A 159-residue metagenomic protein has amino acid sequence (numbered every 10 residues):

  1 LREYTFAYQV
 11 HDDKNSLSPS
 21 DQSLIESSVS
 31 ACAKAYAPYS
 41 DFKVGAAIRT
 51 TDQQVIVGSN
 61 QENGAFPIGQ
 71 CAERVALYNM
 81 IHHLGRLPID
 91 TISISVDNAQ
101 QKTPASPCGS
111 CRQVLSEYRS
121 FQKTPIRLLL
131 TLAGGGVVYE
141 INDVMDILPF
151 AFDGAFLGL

Functional and structural regions predicted by a protein language model:
L1-K34, Y78, L84-L159: C-terminal binding/interaction regions
Y36-P38: Short Gly/Pro-enriched turn/cap motifs at secondary-structure boundaries
S40-D41, Q70: Short glycine/proline-enriched turns and hinge-like loops at secondary-structure junctions
D41-T50: Short beta-strand scaffold segments in enzyme catalytic cores
I48, G58, S93-S95: Short glycine-rich or small-residue beta-strand-to-loop segments that form or flank ligand, phosphate, metal/Fe-S
S59-F66, N98-K102: A short glycine/serine-rich beta->alpha loop
N63-H82: A short mixed-secondary-structure module that forms the rim of ligand-binding clefts
